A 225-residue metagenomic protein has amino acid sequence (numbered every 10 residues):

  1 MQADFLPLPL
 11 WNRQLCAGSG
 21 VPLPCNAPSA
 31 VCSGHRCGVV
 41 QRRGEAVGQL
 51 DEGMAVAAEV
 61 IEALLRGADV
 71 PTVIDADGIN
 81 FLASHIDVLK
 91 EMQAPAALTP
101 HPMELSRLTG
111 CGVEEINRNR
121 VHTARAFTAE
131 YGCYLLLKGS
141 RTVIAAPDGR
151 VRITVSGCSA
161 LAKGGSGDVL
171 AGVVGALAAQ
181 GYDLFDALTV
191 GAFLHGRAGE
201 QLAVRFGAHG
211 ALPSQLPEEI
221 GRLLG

Functional and structural regions predicted by a protein language model:
M1-S156: Glycine-rich phosphate/dinucleotide-binding loop and adjoining beta-alpha-beta core of small-molecule
R107, K163-L194: Short, small-residue alpha-helix embedded
G110-R120, G181-T189, G207-H209: Short, charged, surface-exposed loops that flank catalytic or proteolytic processing sites
E115, L194-R197: A short structural micro-motif
H122, R152, A171-G172, F185 (+1 more regions): Feature representing long, continuous alpha-helical segments
I153-G165: Short pre-catalytic strand/loop immediately N-terminal to key active-site residues, enriched for Gly-Thr
R197-G225: Charged C-terminal helix
